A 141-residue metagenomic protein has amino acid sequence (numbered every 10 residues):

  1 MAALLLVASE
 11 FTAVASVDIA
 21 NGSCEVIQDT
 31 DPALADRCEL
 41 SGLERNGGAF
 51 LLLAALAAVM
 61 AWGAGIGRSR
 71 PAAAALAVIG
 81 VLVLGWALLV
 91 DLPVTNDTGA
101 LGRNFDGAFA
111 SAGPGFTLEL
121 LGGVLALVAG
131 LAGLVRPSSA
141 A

Functional and structural regions predicted by a protein language model:
M1-A141: Compact integral membrane and secretory-pathway proteins
